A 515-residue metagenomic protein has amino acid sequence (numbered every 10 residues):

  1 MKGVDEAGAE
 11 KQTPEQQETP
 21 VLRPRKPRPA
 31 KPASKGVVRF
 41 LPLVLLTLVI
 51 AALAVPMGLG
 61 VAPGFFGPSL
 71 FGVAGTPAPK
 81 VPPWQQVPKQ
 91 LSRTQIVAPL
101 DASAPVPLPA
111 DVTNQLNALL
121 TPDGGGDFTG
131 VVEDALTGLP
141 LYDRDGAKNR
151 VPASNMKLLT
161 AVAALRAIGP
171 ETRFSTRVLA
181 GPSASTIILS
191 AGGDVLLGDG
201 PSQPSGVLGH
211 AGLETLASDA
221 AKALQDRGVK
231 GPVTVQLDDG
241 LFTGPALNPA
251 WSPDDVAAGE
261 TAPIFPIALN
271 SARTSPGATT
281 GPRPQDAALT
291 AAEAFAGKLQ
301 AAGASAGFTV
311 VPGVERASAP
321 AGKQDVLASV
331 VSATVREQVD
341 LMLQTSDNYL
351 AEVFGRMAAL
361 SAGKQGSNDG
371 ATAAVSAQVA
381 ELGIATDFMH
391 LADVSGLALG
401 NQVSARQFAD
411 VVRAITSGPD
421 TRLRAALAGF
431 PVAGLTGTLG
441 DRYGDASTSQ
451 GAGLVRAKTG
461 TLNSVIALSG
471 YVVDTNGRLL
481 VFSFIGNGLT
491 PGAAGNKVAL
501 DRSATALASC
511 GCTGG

Functional and structural regions predicted by a protein language model:
M1-L41, F65-V87: Terminal targeting segments of Actinobacterial cell-envelope proteins
L53-I96, R173, G515: C-terminal region of N-terminal signal peptides and the immediate post-cleavage residues of exported proteins
P79-K148, S218-G228: Beta-lactamase-like hydrolase cores
D127, S185-E214, K222-F265, A272 (+2 more regions): Mid-domain, small-residue-enriched loop/turn segments at the edges of structured enzyme/sensor domains
G138, P152-P170, I267, A294-F295 (+3 more regions): Active-site SXXK
D143, L360-G515: Small-residue-rich helix-loop
A167-P182, A306-V314, L423-A426: Short, well-structured active-site flanking segments
P263, A272-A425: A small/polar active-site loop signature that marks catalytic segments
